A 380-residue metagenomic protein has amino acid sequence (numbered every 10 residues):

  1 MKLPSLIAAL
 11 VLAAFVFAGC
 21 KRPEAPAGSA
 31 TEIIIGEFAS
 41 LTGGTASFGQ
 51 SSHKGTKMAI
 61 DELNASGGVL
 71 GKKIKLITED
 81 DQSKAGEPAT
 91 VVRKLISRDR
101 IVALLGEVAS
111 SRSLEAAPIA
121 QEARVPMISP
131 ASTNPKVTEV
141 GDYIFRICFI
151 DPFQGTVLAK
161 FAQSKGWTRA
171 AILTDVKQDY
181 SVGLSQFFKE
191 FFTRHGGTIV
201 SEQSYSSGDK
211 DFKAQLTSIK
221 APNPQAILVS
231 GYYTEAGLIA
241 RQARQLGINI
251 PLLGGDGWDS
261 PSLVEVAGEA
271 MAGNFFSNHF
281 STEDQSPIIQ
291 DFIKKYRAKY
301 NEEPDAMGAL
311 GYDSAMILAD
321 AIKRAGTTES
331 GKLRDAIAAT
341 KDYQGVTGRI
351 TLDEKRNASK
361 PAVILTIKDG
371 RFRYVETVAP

Functional and structural regions predicted by a protein language model:
M1-I34, A65, A379-P380: Short, low-complexity disordered leader/linker segments with a strong preference for bacterial N-terminal type II
K21-A25, S47-K54, E62, S66-T138 (+4 more regions): Beta-alpha junction/loop-to-helix N-cap segments that form part of ligand/metal-binding clefts
E32-K57, E79-G86, V108-A109, L173-V182 (+3 more regions): Extracytoplasmic "Venus flytrap"
P88, I147-A170, V182-L184, D211-K213 (+4 more regions): Hydrophobic alpha-helical segments within soluble ligand-binding/sensing domains
I144-S207, A226, L318: An alpha-beta-alpha
S185-S277: Extracellular/periplasmic bilobed ligand-binding domains
A240-Y312, G326, T366-A379: Extracellular/periplasmic periplasmic-binding protein-like sensory domains
A298-G308, A319-F372: Segments of small-molecule ligand-sensing domains
